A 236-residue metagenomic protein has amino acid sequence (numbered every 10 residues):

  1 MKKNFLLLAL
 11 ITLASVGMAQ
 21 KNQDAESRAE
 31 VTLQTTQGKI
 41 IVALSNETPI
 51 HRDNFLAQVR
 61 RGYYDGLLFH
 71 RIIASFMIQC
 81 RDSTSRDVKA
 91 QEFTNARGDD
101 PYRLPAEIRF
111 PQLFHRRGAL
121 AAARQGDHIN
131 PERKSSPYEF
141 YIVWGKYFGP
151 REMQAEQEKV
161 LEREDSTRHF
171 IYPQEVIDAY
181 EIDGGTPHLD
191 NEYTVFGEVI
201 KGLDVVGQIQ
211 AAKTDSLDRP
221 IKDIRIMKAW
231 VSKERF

Functional and structural regions predicted by a protein language model:
M1-N22: Bacterial Sec-dependent N-terminal signal peptides
G17-F236: Cyclophilin-like peptidyl-prolyl cis-trans isomerases
